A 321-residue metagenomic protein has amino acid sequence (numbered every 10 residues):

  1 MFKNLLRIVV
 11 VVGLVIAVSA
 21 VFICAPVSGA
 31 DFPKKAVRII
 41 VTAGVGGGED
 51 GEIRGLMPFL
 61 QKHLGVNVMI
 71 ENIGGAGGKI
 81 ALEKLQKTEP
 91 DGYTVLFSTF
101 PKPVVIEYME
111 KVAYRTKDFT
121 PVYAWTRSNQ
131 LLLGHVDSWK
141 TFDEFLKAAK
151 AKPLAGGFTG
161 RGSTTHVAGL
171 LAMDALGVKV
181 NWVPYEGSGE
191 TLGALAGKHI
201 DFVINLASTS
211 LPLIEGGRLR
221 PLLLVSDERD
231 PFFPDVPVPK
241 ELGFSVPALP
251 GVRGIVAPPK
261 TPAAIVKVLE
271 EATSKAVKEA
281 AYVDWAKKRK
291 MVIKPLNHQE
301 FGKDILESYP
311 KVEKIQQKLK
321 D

Functional and structural regions predicted by a protein language model:
M1-K34, D321: Short, low-complexity disordered leader/linker segments with a strong preference for bacterial N-terminal type II
R7-V10, K140-L146, E215, D284 (+2 more regions): Short hydrophobic alpha-helices and adjacent helix-cap/hinge residues
G29-D118, P153, T165, L176-L206 (+3 more regions): N-terminal (or domain-start) structured segment
A36, K84-Y93, F100, I106-E190 (+2 more regions): Hinge/capping helix and adjacent helix->loop/strand transition within the periplasmic-binding protein
K117-W125, K179-V183, D201-F202, L211-A248: Short beta-strand->loop
K267, K278, V283-K303: Mature extracytoplasmic/periplasmic domains
N297-D321: Extracellular/periplasmic bilobal clamshell ligand-binding domains
